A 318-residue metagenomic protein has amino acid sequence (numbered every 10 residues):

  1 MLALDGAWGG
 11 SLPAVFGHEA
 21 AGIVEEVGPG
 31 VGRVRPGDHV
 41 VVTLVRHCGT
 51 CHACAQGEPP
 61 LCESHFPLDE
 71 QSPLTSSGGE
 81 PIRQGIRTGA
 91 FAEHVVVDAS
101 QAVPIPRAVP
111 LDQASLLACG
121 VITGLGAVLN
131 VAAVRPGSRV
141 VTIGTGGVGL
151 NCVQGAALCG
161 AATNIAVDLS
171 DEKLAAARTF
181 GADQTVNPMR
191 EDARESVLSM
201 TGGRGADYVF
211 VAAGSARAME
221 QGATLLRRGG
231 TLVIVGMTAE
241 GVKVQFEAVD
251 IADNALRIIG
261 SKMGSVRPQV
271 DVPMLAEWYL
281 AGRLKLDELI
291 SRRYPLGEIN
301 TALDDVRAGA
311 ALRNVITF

Functional and structural regions predicted by a protein language model:
L4-A55, P60, P106-A108: Glycine-rich beta-strand-centered segment in the early N-terminal region that forms part of a ligand/cofactor-binding
V40, E93, S100-A102, P106-E191 (+2 more regions): Mid-domain Rossmann-like dinucleotide-binding core that forms the NAD(H)/NADP(H) cofactor-binding site
L44-S100: Cysteine-cluster motifs in flexible loop/terminal segments that predominantly coordinate metals
A193-G203: Conserved amphipathic alpha-helix within the SDR
E220-T224, R228, S265, Q269-F318: C-terminal hydrophobic helical "lid"/dimerization subdomain of Rossmann-like NAD(P)H-dependent oxidoreductases
G230-T231, L256: Glycine-centered, small-residue-biased loops immediately flanking beta-strands in adenine/cofactor-binding cores
M237-A255, V272-M274: Rossmann-fold NAD(P)-binding glycine/threonine-rich loop
